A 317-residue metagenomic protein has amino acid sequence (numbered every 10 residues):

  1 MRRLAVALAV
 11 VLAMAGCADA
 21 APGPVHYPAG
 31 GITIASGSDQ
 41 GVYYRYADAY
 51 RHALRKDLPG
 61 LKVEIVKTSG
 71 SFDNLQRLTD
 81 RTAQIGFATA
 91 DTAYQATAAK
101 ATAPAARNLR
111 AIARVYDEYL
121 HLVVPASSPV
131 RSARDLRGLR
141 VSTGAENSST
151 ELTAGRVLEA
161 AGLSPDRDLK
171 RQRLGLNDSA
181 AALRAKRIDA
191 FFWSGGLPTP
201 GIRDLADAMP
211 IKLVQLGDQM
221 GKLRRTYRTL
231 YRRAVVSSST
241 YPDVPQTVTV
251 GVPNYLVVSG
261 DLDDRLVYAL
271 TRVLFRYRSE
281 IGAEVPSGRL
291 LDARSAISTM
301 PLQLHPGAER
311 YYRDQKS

Functional and structural regions predicted by a protein language model:
M1-A15: Sec-dependent bacterial lipoprotein signal peptides
C17-A21: Bacterial signal peptide processing site
A29, L58-G60, G70-D73, D80 (+7 more regions): Extracytoplasmic
A29-D57, L61, D117-A185, S279 (+3 more regions): Bilobed "Venus flytrap"/periplasmic-binding protein-like clamshell domains and structurally analogous long
A83-D117, S127, G196-T199: Acidic, polar ligand-binding/catalytic clefts
A90-T92, K100-A101, S128, P165-L256 (+1 more regions): Pocket-lining segment of extracytoplasmic ligand-binding domains
P104-V115, V141, S239-V248: A structural signal for short loop-to-beta-strand junctions that line the ligand-binding cleft of periplasmic/secreted
T247-S317: Segments of small-molecule ligand-sensing domains
